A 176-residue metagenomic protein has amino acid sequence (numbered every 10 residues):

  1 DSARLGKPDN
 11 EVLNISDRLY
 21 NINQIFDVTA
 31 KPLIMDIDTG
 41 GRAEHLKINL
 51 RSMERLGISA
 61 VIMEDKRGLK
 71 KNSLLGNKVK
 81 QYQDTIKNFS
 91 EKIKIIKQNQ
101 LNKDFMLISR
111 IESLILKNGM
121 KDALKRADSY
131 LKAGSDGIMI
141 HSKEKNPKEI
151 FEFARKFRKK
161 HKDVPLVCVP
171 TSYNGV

Functional and structural regions predicted by a protein language model:
D1-V176: Alpha/beta enzyme core
